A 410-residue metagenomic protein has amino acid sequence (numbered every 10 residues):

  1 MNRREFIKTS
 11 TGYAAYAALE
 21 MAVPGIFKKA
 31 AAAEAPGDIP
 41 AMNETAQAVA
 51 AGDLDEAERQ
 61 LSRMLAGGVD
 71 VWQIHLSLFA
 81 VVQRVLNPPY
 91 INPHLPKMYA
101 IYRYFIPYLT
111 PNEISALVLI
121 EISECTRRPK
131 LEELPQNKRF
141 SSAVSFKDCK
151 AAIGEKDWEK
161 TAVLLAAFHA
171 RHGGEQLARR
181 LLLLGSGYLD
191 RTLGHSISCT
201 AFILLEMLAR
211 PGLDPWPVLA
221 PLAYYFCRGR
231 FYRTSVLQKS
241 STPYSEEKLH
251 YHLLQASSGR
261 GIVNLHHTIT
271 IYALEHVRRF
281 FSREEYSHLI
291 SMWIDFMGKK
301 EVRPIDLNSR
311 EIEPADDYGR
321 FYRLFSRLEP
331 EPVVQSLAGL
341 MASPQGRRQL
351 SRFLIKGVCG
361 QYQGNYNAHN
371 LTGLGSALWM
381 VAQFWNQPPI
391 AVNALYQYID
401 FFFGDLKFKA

Functional and structural regions predicted by a protein language model:
N2-A410: Mature, well-folded catalytic/scaffold domains that follow N-terminal targeting or propeptide regions
